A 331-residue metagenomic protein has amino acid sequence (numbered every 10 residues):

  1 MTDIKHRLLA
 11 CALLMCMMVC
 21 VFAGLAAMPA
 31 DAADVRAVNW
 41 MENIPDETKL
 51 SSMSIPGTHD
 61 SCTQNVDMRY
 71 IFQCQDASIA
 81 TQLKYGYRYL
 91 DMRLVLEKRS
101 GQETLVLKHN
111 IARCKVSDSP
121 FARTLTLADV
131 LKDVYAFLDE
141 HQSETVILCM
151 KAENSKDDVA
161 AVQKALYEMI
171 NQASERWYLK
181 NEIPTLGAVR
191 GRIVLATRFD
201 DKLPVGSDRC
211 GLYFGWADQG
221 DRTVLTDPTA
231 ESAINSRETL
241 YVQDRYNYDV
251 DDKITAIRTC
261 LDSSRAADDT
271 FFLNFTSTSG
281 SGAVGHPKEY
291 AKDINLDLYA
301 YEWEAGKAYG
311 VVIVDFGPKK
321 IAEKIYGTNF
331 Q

Functional and structural regions predicted by a protein language model:
T2-M15: Bacterial N-terminal signal peptides that target proteins for export
A12-G24: Bacterial N-terminal signal peptides
V21-A33: Sec-dependent signal peptide cleavage junction
A33-Y85, Y89, K98-E140, T197 (+2 more regions): Long, acidic (Asp/Glu-rich), low-complexity accessory segments flanking structured domains
R93: A motif-centric signal for short, conserved binding hotspots located in accessible loops or intrinsically disordered
L96, H141-D157: Active-site groove signature of glycoside hydrolases
L138-H141, I170, S174: Sec/Tat-exported extracytoplasmic proteins
N171-G306: Surface-exposed substrate-engagement region within the catalytic domains of secreted or surface-exposed extracellular
